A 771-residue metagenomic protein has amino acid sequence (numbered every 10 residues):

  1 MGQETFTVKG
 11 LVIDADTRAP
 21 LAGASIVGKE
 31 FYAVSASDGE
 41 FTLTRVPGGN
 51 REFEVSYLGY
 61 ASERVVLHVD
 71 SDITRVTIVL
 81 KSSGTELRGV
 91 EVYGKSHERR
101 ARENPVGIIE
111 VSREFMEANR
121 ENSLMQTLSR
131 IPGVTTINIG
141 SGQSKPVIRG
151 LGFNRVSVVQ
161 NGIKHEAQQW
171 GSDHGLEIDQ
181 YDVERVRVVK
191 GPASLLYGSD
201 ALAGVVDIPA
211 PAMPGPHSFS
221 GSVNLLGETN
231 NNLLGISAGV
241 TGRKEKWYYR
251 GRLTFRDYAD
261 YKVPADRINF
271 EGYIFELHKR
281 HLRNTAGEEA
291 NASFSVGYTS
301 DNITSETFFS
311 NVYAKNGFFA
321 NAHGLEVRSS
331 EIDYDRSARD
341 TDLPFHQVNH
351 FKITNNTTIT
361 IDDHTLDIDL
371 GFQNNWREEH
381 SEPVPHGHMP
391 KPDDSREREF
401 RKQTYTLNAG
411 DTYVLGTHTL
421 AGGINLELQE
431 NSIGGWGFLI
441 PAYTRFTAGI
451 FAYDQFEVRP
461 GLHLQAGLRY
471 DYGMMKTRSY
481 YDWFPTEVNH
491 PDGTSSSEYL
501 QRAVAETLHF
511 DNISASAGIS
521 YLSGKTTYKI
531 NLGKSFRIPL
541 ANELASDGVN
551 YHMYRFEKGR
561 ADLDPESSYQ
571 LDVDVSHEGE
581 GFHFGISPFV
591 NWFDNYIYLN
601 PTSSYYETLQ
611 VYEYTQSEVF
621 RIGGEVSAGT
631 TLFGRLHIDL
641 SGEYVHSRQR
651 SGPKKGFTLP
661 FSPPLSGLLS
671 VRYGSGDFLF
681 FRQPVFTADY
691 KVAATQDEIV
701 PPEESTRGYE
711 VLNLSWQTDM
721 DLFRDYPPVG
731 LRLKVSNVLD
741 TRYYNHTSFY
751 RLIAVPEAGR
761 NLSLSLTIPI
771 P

Functional and structural regions predicted by a protein language model:
T7, N231-D257, F270-F319, N349 (+5 more regions): Transmembrane beta-barrel wall of Gram-negative outer-membrane proteins
L11-T17, S25-V27, S56-Y60, D70-E117 (+1 more regions): Short, acidic, small-residue-rich periplasmic hinge/interaction motif at the N-terminus of Gram-negative outer-membrane
T44, K164-K190: Short acidic/polar hinge/loop motifs at secondary-structure boundaries that mediate gating or recognition
A259-P264, W592-N595, V692-D697, W716-P771: C-terminal beta-signal and adjacent terminal beta-strands/loops of Gram-negative outer-membrane beta-barrel proteins
R283-E289, N302-D362, N374-Q403, E430-N431 (+2 more regions): Flexible loop and strand-edge segments within Gram-negative outer membrane beta-barrel domains
D301, T417-A421, N425-E427, G435-F593: Structural signature of Gram-negative outer-membrane beta-barrels, strongest in the C-terminal barrel of TonB-dependent
D394-G410, E557-P565, Q570-L571, S576-G579 (+1 more regions): Outer membrane beta-barrel strand-and-loop segments of large Gram-negative receptors, especially TonB-dependent
P460, F589-F593, Q610-Q696: Gram-negative outer-membrane beta-barrel transporters
